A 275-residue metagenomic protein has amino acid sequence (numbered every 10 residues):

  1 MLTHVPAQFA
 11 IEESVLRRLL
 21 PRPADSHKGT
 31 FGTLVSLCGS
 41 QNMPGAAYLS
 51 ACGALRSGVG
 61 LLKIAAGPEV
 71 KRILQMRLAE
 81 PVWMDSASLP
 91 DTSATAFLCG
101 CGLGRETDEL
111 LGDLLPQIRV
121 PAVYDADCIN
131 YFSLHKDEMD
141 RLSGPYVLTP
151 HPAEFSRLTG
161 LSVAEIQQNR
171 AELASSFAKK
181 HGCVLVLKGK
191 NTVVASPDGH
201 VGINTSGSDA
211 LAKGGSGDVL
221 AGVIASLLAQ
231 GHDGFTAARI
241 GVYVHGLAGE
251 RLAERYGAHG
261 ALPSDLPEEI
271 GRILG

Functional and structural regions predicted by a protein language model:
M1-P121, N130-V147, P152, S156-G275: Small-residue (G/A/S/T)-rich helix-start motifs and N-terminal tracts that mark the onset
